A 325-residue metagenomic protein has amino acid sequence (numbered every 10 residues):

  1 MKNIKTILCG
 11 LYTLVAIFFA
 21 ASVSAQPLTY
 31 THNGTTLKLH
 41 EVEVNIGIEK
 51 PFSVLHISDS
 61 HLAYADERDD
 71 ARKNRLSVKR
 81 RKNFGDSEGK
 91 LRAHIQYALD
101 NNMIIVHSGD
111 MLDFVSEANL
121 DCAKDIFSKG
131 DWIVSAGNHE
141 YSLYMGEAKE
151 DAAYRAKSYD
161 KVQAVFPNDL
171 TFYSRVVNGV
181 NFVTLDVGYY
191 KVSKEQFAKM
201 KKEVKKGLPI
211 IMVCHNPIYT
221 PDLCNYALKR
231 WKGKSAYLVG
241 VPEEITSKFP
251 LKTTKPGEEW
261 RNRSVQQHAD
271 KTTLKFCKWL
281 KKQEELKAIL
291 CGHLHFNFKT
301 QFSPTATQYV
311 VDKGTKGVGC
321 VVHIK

Functional and structural regions predicted by a protein language model:
M1-Y12: Bacterial N-terminal signal peptides that target proteins for export
G10-A20: Bacterial N-terminal signal peptides
A21-A25: Sec/Tat signal peptide C-region and signal peptidase I cleavage site
Q26-A118: N-terminal active-site segment of His-dependent metallophosphoesterases
H32-I46, S116-I211, N225, K229 (+3 more regions): Extended active-site neighborhood of metal-dependent phosphoesterases/phosphodiesterases
S58-G89, S142-V165, D222, V265: Acidic/histidine-rich helix-loop elements that form or flank divalent-metal/phosphate-binding sites at the catalytic
D59, G109-D110, G137-N138, H215 (+1 more regions): Active-site glycine-centered loops adjacent to acidic/histidine catalytic or metal-binding residues that shape
A93-I104, V183, Y190-T300: His/acidic metal-ligating clusters that form di-metal
